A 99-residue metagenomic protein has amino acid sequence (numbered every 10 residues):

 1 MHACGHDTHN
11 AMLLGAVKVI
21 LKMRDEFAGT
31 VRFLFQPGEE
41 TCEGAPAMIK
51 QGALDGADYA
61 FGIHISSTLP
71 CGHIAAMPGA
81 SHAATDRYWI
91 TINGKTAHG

Functional and structural regions predicted by a protein language model:
M1, T8, D25-G99: Histidine/acidic-residue-rich, glycine-tolerant segments that coordinate divalent metal ions
M1-K18: Di-metal (Zn2+ and/or Mg2+/Mn2+) metal-binding site signature of metallo-dependent hydrolases with the MBL/beta-CASP
L14-A28: Flexible, small-residue-rich helix->loop connector segments that border functional cores
